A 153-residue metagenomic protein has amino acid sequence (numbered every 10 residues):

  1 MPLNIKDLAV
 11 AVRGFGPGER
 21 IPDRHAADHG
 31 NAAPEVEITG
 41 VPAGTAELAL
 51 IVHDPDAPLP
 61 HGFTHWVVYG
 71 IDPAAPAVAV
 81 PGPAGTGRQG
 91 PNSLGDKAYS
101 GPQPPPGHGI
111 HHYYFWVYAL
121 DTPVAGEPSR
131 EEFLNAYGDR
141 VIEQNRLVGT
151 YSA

Functional and structural regions predicted by a protein language model:
M1-A153: N-terminus-centered regions that define maturation/targeting leaders and the start of the first functional domain
